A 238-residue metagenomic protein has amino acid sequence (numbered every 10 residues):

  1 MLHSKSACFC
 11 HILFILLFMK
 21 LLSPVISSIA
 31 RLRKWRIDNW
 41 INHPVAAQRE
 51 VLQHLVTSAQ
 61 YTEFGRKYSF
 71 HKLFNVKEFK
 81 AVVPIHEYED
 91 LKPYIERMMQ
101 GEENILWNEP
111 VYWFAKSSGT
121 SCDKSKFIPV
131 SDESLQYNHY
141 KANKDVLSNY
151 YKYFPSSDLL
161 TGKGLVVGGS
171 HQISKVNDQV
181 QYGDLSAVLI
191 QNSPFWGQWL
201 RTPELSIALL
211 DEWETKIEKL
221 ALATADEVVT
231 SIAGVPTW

Functional and structural regions predicted by a protein language model:
C8-C10: Cysteine-centered motifs
F18-A47, L52-W238: Active-site phosphate/ATP/adenylate-binding loop shared across adenylate-forming ligases
